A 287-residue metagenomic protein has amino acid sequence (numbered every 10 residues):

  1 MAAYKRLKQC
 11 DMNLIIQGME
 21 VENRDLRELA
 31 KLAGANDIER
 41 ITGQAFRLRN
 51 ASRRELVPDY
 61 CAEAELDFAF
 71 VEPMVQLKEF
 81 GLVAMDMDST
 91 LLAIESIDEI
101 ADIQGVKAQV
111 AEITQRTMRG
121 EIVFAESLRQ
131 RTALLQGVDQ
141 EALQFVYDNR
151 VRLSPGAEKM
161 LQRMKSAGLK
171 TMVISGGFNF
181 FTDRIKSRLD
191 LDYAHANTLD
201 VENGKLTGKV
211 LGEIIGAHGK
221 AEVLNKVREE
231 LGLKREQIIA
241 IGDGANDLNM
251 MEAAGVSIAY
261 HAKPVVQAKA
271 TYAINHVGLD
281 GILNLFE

Functional and structural regions predicted by a protein language model:
M1-M85: Non-catalytic pre-domain segments flanking phosphatase-related domains
A2-R6, A142-V256, Y260-E287: C-terminal cap/substrate-recognition subdomain and adjoining C-terminal extension of metal-dependent phosphatase-like
L26, V57, I97, T182 (+1 more regions): Generic structural marker for isolated residues within well-ordered, non-membrane alpha-helices of soluble domains
G34-R49, F70, M74-K78, T90-L199 (+2 more regions): Alpha-helical substrate-recognition element adjacent to the catalytic core
G81-S96, N246, M251: Asp-based phosphoryl-transfer active-site loop
G81-V83, Q115, I238: Residue-level marker of motif borders
